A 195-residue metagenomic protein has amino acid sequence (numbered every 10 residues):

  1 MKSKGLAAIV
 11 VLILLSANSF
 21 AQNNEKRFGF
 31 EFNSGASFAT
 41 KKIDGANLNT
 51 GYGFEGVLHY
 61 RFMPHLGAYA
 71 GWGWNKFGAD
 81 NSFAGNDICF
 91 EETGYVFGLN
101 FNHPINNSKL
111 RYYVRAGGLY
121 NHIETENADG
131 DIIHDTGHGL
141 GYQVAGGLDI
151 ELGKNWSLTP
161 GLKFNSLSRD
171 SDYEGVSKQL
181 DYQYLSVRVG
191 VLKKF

Functional and structural regions predicted by a protein language model:
M1-R27, F195: Cleavable N-terminal export/targeting peptides
Q22-E25, A36, V57-D129, G139 (+2 more regions): Gram-negative (and chloroplast) outer-membrane scaffold detector with strong preference for beta-barrel transmembrane
G29-G35: Short, hydrophobic/glycine-enriched beta-strand segments
E31, Y113-R115, Q143: Conserved beta-strand segments that form the floor/walls of ligand-binding pockets within enzyme and binding domains
G35-E55, H134-H138: Surface-exposed strand-loop-strand hairpins of Gram-negative outer-membrane beta-barrel proteins
T40-D44, N81-I88, A128-H134, D172-Q179: Extracellular loop and loop/strand-boundary signature of outer-membrane beta-barrel proteins
T125-S166: A charged, solvent-exposed segment within the mature domains of Sec-exported extracytoplasmic proteins
E151, N155-F195: Hydrophobic secondary-structure block in the mid-to-C-terminal portion of proteins
